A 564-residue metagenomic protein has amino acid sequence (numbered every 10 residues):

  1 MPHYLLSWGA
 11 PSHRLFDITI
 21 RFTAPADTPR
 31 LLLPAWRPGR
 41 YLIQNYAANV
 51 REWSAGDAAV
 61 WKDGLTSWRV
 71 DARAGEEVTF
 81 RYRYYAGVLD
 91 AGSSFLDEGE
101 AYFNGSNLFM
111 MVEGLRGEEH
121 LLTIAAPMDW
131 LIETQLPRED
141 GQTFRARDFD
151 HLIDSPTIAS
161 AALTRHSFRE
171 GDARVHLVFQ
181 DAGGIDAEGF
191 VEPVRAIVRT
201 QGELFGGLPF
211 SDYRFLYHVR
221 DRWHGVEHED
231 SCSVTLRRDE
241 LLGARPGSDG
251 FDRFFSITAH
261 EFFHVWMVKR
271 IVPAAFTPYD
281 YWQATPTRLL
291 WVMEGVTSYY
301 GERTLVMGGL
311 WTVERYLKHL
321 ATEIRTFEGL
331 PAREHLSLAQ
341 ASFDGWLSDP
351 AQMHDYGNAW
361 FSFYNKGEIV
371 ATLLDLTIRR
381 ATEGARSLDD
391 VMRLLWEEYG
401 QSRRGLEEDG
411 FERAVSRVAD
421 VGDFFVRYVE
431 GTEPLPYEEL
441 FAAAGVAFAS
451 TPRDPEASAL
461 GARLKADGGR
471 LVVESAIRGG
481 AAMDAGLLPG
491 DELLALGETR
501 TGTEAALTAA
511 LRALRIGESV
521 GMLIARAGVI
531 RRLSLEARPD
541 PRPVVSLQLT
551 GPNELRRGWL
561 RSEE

Functional and structural regions predicted by a protein language model:
M1-W36: Early extracytoplasmic/domain-onset interaction patches
W8-P11, G39-D97: A surface-exposed beta-strand-loop module
I18-A24, L33-A35, V70-L96, H120-M128 (+4 more regions): Short, hydrophobic/aromatic-enriched beta-strand segments in well-ordered soluble domains
Y46, R81-A161: Extended, low-hydrophobicity, Ser/Thr/Pro/Gly-biased non-transmembrane segments
Y46-E52, G117-P137, R145-H151, A182-Y213 (+4 more regions): Zn2+-dependent metallopeptidase catalytic core
T164-L290: Juxtacatalytic substrate-recognition/specificity segment
C232-L241, R270-I271, W282-R333, L523: Post-HExxH zinc-binding segment in Zn-dependent metallohydrolases
G301, W311-E564: C-terminal recognition in membrane/secretory proteostasis and scaffolding
